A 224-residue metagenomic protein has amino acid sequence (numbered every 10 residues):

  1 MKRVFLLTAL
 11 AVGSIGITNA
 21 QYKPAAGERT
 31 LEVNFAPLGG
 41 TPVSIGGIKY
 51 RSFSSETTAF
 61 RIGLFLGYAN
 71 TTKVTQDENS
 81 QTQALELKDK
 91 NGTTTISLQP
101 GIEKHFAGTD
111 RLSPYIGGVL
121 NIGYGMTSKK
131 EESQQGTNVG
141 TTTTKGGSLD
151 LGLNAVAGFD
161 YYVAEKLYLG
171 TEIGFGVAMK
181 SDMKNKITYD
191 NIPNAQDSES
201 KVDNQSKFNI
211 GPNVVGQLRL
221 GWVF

Functional and structural regions predicted by a protein language model:
V4-A11, I15-E32, V202: Outer-membrane beta-barrel biogenesis signature
A9, G63, G67, G176: Flexible loop residues that form catalytic and substrate-binding hotspots at small-molecule/glycan-binding clefts
N19-V74, K207-F224: Short glycine/proline- and aromatic-enriched beta-strand/turn motifs that initiate or cap beta-hairpins
F35-G39, L87-N91, T142-G147, E199 (+1 more regions): Outer-membrane beta-barrel domain signature
R51-L153, Y161-L167, Q217-F224: Gram-negative (and chloroplast) outer-membrane scaffold detector with strong preference for beta-barrel transmembrane
A164-F224: Predominantly the C-terminal beta-signal and adjacent terminal strand-loop region of outer-membrane beta-barrel
